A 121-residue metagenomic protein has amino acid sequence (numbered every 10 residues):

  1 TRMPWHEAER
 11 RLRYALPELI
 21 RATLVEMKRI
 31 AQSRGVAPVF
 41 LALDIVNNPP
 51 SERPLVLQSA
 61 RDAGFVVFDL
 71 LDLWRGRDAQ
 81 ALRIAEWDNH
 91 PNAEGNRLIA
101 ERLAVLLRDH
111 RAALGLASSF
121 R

Functional and structural regions predicted by a protein language model:
T1-F65, L70-A85, N89, A117-R121: Serine-dependent acyl-ester chemistry module
E86-R121: Histidine-centered active-site loop/cap adjacent to the catalytic His in serine esterases/O-acetyl transfer systems
